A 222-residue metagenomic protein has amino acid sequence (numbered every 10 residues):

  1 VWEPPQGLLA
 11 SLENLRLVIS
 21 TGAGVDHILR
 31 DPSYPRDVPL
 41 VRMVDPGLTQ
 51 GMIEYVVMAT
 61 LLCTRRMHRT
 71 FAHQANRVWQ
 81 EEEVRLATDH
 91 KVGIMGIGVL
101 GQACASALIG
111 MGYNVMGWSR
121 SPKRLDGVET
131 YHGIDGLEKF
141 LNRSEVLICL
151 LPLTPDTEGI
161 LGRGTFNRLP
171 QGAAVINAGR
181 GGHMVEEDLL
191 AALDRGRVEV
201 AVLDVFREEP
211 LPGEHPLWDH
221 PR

Functional and structural regions predicted by a protein language model:
V1-F71: Phosphate/diphosphate ligand-binding glycine-rich loop within oxidoreductases
G7-E13, I28-P35, L108, R120-E129 (+1 more regions): Short loop/helix-cap segments at secondary-structure boundaries that form the rim of catalytic
L12-R16, P35-V38, Y113, Q171-A173 (+1 more regions): A short helix->loop->beta-strand "cap" motif at the edges of active sites that frequently abuts
D37, T88-V92, R163, G172: Phosphate-coordination loops involved in phosphoryl transfer and adenosine-cofactor binding
T70-A103, T130: Glycine-rich NAD(P)-binding loop of Rossmann-like domains
K91, Y113-N114: Residues at the starts of beta-strands that form the adenosine-phosphate
A105, I109, L193-D194: Gly/Ala-rich phosphate-binding loop of Rossmann-like dinucleotide-binding domains, activating on the conserved
P122-P216: Rossmann-like adenosine-cofactor binding region
